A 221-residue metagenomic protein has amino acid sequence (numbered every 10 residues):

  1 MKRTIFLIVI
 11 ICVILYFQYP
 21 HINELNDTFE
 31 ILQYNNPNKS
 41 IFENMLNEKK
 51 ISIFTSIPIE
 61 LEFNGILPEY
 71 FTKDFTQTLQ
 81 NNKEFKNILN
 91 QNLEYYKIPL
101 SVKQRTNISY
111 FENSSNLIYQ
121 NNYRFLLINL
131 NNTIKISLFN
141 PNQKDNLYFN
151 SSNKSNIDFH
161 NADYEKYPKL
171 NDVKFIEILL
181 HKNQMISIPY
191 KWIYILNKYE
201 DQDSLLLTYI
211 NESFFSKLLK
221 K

Functional and structural regions predicted by a protein language model:
M1-I186, I195-K221: N-terminal accessory scaffold of Fe(II)-dependent oxygenases
